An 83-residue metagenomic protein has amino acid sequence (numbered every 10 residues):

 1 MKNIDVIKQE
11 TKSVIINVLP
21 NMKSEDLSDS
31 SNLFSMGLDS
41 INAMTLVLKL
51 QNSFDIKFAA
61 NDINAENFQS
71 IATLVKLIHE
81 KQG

Functional and structural regions predicted by a protein language model:
K2-S24, K76-G83: Thiotemplate assembly-line natural product biosynthesis machinery
I16-S35, D55-N64: Phosphopantetheine carrier-protein modules
S40: Catalytic nucleophile serine of serine hydrolases, specifically the conserved "nucleophile elbow" pentapeptide
M44: Conserved catalytic core of two-component sensor histidine kinases
D62-T73: AMP-binding/adenylate-forming catalytic domain of the ANL superfamily
